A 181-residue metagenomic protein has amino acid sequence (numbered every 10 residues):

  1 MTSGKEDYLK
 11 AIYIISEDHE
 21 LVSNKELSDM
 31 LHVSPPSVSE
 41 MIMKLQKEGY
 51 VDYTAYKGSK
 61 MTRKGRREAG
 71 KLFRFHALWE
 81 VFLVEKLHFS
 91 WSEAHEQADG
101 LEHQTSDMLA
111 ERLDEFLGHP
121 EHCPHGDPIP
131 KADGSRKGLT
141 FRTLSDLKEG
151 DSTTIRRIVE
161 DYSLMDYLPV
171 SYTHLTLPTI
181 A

Functional and structural regions predicted by a protein language model:
T2-V33: N-terminal helix-turn-helix DNA-binding core of bacterial DNA-binding proteins
P36: Key DNA-contact positions within bacterial/archaeal DNA-binding proteins
I42-M43: Short, hydrophobic-biased segments on the C-terminal half of alpha helices that form "recognition helices"
E48-T54: A short, conserved structural fragment
K57-H76: Basic, amphipathic "hinge/linker" alpha-helix immediately C-terminal to the N-terminal HTH DNA-binding motif
H103-Y162: C-terminal regulatory/oligomerization modules of transcriptional regulators
H174-A181: Single conserved hydrophobic/aromatic residue that forms the stacking wall/gate of nucleotide- or nucleobase-binding
